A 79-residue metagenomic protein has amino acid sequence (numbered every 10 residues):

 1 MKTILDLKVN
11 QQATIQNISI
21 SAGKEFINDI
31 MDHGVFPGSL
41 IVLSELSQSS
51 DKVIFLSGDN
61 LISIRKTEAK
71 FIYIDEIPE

Functional and structural regions predicted by a protein language model:
T3, M31-D32: Short, conserved secondary-structure segments in the cores of folded domains
S19: C-terminal binding/interaction regions
E25-D29: Short alpha-helix capping/helix-loop boundary micro-motifs
V53-E79: C-terminal structural segments of small proteins and small subunits
